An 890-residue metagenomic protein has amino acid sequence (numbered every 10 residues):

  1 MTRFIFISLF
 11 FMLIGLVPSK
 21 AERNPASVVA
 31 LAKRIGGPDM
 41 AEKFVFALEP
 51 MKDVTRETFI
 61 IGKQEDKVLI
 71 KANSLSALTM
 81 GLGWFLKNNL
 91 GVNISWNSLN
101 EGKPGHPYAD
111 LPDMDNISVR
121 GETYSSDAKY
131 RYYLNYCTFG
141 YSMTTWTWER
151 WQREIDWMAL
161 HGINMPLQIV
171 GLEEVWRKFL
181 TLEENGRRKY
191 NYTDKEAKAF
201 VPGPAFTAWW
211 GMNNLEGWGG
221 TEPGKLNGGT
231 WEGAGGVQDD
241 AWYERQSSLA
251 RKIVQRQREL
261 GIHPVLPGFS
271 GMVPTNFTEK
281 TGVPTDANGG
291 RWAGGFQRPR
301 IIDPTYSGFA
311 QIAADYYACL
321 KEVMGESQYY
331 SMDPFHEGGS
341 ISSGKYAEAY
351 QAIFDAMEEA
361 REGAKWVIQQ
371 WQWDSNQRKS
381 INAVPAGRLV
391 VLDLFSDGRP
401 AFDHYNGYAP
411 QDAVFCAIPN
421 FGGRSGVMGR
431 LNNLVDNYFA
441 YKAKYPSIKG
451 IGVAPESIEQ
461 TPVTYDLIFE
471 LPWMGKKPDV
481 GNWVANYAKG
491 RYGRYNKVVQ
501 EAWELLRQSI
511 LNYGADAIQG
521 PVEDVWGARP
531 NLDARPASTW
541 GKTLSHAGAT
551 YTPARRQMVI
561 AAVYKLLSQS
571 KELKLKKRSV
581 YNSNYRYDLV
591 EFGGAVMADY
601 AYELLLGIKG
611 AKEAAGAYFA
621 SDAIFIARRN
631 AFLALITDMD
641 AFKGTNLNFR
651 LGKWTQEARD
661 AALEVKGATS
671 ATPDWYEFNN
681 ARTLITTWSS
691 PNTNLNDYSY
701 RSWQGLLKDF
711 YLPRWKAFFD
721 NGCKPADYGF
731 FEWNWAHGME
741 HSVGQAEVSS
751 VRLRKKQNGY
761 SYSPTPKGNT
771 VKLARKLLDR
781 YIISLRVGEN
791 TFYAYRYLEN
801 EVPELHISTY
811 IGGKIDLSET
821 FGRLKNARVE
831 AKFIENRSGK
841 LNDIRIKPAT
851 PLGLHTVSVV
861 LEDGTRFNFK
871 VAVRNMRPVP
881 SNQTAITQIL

Functional and structural regions predicted by a protein language model:
A21-S126: Contiguous, structured surface segment used for ligand recognition
I70, L841-P851: Extracellular/luminal low-complexity segments enriched in Ser/Thr/Pro
N93, N97, H106-D115, T123 (+16 more regions): Catalytic-core regions of glycoside hydrolase
N696-L785: Extended, compositionally biased alpha-helical segments that mediate assembly or anchoring
G788-F821: Solvent-exposed, low-complexity, repeat-rich "mucin-like" stalks and linkers
P803, G853-V857: Exposed beta-strand face motif in extracellular beta-rich ectodomains
F821-L841: Low-complexity "stalk/linker" and mucin-like segments enriched in Ser/Thr/Pro/Ala/Gly
R866-V873: Edge beta-strands of extracellular beta-sandwich domains
